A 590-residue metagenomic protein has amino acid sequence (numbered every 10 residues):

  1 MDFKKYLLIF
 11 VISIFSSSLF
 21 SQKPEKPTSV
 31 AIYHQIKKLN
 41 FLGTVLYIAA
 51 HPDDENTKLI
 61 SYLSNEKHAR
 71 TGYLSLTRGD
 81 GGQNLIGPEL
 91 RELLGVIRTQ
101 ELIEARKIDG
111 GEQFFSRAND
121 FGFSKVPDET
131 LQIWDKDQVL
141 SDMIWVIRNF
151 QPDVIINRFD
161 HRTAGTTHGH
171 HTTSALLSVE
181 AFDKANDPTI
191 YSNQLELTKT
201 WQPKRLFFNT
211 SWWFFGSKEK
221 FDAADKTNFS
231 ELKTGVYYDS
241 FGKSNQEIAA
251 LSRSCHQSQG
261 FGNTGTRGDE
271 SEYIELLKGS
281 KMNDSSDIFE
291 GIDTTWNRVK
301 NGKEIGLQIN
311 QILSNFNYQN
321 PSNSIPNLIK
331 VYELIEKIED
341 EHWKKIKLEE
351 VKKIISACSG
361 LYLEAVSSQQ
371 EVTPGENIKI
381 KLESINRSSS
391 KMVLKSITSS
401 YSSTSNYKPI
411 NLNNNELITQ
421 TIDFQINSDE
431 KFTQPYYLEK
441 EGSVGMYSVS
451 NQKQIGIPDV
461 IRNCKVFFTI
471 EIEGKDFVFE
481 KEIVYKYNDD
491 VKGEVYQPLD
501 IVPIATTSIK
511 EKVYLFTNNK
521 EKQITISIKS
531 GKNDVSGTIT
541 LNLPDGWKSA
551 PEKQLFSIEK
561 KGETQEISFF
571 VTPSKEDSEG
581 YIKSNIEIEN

Functional and structural regions predicted by a protein language model:
M1-P24: Bacterial Sec-dependent N-terminal signal peptides
D2-F3, Q22-L46, V126-T130, K136-L363: Metal-dependent de-N-acetylase/amidase catalytic core
I12, N149, T200, S389-K391: Alpha-helix termination/capping residues and helix-transition junctions
Q22, D54-N56, G79-Q83, G122-F123 (+5 more regions): Flexible loop/turn segments at secondary-structure boundaries
Q22-F150, T172, V179-D183: Active-site rim/loop-helix segments in enzyme catalytic domains that contact anionic ligands
T44-V45, R70-Y73, E112-Q113, D153-V154 (+3 more regions): Beta-sheet entry/capping signal
S367-N590: Long beta-sheet-rich domains in secretory-pathway and surface-associated proteins
